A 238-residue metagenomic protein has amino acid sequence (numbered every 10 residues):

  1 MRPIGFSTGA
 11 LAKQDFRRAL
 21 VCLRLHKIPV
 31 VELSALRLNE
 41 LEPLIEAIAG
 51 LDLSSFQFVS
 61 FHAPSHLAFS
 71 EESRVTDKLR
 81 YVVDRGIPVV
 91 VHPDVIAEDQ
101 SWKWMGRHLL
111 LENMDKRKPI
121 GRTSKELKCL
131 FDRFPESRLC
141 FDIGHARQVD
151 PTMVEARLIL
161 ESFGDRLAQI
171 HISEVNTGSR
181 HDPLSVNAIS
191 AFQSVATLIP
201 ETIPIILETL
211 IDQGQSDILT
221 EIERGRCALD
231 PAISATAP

Functional and structural regions predicted by a protein language model:
M1-T8, A12-R24, F69-E72, T76-R85 (+4 more regions): Histidine-acidic metal/acid-base catalytic patches
P3, P29-V30, R107-H108: Residues at the starts of beta-strands that form the adenosine-phosphate
G9-D15, L36-E40, H92-E98, D115-R117 (+2 more regions): Short beta->alpha connector loops
V21, L25-D99, P204: Structural motif corresponding to the early beta-alpha repeats
E32, S60, V90, L110 (+3 more regions): Conserved beta-strand positions in the central sheet of alpha/beta enzyme cores
S34, P64, D94, M114 (+3 more regions): Anionic group-transfer/hydrolysis microenvironments
E40, A68, E98-D99, K118-P119 (+2 more regions): Generic structural signal for helix capping and beta-alpha/helix-loop junctions
V89-P135: Hydrophobic, well-structured mid-protein blocks that either form specific transmembrane helices
